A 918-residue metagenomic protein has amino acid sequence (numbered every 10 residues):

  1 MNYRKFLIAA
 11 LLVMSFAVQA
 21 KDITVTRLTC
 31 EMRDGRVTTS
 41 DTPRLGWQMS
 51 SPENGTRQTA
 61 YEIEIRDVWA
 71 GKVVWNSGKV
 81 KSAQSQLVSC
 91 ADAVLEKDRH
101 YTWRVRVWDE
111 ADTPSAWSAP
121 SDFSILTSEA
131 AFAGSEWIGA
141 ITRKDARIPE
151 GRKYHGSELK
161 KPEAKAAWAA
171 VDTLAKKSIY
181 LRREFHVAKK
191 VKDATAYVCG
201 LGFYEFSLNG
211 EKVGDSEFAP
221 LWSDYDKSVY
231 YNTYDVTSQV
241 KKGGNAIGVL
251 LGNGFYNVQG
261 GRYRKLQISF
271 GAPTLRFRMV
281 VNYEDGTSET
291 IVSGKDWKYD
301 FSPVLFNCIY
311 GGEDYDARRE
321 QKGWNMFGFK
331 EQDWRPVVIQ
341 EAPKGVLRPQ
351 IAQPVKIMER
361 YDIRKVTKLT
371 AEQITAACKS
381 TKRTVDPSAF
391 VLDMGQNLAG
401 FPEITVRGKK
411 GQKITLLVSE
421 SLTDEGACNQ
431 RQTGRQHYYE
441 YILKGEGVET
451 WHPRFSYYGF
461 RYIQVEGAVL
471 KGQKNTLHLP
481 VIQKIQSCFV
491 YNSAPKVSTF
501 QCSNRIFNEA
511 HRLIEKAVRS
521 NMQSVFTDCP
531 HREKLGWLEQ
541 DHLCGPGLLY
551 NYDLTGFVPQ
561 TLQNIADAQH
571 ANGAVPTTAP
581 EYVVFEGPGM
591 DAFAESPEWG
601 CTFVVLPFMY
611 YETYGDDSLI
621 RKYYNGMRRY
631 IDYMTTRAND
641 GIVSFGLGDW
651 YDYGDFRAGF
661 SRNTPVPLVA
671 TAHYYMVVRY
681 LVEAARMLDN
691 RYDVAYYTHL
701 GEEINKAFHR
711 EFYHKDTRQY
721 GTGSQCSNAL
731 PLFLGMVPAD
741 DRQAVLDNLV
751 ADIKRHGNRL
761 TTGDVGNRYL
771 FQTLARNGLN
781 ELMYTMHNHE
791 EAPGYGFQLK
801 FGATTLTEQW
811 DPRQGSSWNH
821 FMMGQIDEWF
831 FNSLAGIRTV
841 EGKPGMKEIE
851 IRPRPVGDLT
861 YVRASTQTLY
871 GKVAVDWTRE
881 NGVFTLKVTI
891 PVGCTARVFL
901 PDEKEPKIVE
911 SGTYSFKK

Functional and structural regions predicted by a protein language model:
M1-L7: Bacterial N-terminal signal peptides that target proteins for export
A10-Q19: Hydrophobic h-region of N-terminal signal peptides that target proteins for export in Gram-negative bacteria
D22-H100, R104-R532, E539-Q540, G556-P559 (+5 more regions): Extracellular/oxidizing-compartment recognition motifs
A169-K176, T195, V213, L221-Y225 (+18 more regions): Alpha-helix capping and helix-loop boundary segments enriched in small/acidic/polar residues
F203, T274-R276, V292-S302, L470-L513 (+9 more regions): Active-site acid/base region of carbohydrate-active enzymes
I247, Y315-D316, E533, L543 (+8 more regions): C-terminal capping/lid segments that line or modulate ligand- or cofactor-binding pockets
Q267, G271-R278, T290-G328, Q350 (+2 more regions): Non-catalytic C-terminal accessory modules of carbohydrate-active enzymes
